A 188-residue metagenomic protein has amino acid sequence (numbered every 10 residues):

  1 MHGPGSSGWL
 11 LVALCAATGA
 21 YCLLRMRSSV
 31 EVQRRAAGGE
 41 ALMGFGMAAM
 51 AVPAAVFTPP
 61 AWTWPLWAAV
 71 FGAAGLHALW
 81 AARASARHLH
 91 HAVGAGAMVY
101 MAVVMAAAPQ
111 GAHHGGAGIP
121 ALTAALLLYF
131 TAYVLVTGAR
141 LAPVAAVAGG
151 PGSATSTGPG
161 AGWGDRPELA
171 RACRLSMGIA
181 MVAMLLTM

Functional and structural regions predicted by a protein language model:
M1-M188: Alpha-helical membrane segments of multi-pass proteins
